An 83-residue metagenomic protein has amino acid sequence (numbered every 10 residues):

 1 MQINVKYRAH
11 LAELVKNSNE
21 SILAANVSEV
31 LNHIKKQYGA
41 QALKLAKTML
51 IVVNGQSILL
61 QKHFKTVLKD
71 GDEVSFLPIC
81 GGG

Functional and structural regions predicted by a protein language model:
M1-G82: Ubiquitin-like/PB1-type beta-grasp interaction modules and other compact soluble beta-rich domains
